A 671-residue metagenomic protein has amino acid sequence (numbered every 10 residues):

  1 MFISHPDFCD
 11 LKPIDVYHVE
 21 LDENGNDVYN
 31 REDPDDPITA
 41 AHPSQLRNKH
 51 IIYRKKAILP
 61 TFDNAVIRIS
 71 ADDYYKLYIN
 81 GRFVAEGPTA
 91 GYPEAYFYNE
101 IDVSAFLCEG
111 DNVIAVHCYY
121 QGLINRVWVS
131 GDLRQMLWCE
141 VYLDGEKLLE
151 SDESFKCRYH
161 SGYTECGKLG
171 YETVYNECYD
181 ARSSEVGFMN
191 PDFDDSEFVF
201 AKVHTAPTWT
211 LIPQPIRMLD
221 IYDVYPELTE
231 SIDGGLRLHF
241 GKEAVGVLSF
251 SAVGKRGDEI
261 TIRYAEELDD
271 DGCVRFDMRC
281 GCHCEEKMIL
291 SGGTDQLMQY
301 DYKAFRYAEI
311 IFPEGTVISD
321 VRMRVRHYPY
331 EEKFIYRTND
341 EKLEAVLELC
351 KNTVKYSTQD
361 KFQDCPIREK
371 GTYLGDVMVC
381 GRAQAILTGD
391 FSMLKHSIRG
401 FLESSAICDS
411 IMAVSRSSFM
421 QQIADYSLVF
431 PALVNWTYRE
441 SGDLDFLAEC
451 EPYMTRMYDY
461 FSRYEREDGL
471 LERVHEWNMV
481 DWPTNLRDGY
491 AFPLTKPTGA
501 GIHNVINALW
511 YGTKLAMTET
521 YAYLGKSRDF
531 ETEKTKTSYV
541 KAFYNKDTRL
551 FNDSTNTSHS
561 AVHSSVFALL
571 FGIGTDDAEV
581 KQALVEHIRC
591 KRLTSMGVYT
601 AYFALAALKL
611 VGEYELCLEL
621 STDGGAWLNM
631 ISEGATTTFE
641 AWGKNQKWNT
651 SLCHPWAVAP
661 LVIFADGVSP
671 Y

Functional and structural regions predicted by a protein language model:
M1-I367, D376, S392-S397, I411-R416 (+2 more regions): Extracellular/oxidizing-compartment recognition motifs
G122, T372-Y671: Active-site core of glycosidic bond-cleaving carbohydrate-active enzymes
